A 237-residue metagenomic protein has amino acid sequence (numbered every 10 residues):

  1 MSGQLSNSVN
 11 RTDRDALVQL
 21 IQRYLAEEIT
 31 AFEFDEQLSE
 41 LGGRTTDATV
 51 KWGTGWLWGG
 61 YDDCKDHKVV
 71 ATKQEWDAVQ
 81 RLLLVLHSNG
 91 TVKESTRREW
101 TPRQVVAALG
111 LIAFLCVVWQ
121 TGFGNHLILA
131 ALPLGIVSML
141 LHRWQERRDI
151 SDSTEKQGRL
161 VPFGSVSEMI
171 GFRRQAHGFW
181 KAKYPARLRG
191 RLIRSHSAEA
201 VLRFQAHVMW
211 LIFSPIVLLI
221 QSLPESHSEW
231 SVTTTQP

Functional and structural regions predicted by a protein language model:
S2-P237: Acidic, Ser/Pro/Thr-rich low-complexity regulatory regions and the short amphipathic helical interaction modules they
